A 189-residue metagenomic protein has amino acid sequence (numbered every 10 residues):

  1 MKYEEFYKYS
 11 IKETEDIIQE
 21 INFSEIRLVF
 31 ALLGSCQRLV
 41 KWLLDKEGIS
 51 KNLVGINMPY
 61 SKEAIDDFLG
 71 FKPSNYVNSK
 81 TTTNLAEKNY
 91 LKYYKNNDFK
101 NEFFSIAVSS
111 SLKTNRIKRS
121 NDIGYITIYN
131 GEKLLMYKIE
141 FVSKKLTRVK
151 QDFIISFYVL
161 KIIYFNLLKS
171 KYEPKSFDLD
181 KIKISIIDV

Functional and structural regions predicted by a protein language model:
K2-I187: Short alpha-helical segments enriched in small residues
